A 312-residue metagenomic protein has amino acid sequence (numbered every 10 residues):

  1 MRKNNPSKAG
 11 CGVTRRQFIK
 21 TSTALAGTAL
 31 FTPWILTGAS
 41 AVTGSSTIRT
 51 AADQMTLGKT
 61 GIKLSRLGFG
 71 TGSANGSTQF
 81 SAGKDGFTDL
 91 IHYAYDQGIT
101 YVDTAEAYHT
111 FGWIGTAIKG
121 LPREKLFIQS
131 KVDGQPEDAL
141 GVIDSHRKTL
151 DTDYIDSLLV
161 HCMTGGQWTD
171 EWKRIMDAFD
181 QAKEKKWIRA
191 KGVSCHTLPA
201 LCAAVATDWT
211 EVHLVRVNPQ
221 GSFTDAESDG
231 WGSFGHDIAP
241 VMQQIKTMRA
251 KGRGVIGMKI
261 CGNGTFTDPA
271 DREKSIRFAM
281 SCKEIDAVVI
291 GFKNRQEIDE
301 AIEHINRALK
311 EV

Functional and structural regions predicted by a protein language model:
M1-T14: N-terminal secretory signal peptides
G12-K20, T28-T47: N-terminal twin-arginine translocation
W34-T71: C-terminal segment of N-terminal export signals and the immediately downstream linker at the start of the mature
L57, F69, V102, I128 (+4 more regions): Conserved, mostly hydrophobic/aromatic
K59-G61, G115-R123, H146-D153, V205-D208 (+1 more regions): Acidic (Asp/Glu)-rich catalytic clusters
G72-K84, S130-E137, F266-D268: Active-site mouth loops of central-metabolism enzymes
S81-Y93, E137-T149, T197-C202, D271-F278: Short, acidic/polar
C162-V312: Beta/alpha (TIM)-barrel catalytic core signal, keyed to glycine-rich beta->alpha loops juxtaposed to Asp/Glu that bind
